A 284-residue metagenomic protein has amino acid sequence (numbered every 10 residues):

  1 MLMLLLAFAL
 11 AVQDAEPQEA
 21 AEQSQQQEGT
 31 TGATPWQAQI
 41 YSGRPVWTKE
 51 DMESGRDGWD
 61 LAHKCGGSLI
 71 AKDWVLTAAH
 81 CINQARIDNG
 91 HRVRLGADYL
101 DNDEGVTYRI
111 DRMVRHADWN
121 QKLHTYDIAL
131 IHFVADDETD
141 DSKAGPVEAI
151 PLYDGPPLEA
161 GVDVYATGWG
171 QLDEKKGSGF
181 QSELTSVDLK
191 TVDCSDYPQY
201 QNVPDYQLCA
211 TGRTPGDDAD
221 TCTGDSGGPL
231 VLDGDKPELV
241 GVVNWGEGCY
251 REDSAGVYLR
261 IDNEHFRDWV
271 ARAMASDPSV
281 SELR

Functional and structural regions predicted by a protein language model:
A7-Q18: N-terminal signal peptide
P17-R56: N-terminal activation segment of mature serine protease catalytic domains
Q37, W47-K72, L123: A conserved glycine-rich beta-strand in the N-terminal activation segment of trypsin-fold
A38, A62-N83, H91-R92, F180 (+3 more regions): C-terminal subregion of chymotrypsin/trypsin-like serine protease catalytic domains
Y41-G43, T48-K49, V75-A78, N83-Q121 (+2 more regions): Conserved H-D interstitial segment of serine endopeptidase catalytic domains
G43-V46, H80-Q84, G96-D101, V134-D140 (+6 more regions): Acidic glycine-/aspartate-rich tracts in secreted/extracellular proteins
D60, T214-T223: Short pre-catalytic strand/loop immediately N-terminal to key active-site residues, enriched for Gly-Thr
T125-G216, N263-V270: Chymotrypsin/trypsin-fold serine protease catalytic domain
